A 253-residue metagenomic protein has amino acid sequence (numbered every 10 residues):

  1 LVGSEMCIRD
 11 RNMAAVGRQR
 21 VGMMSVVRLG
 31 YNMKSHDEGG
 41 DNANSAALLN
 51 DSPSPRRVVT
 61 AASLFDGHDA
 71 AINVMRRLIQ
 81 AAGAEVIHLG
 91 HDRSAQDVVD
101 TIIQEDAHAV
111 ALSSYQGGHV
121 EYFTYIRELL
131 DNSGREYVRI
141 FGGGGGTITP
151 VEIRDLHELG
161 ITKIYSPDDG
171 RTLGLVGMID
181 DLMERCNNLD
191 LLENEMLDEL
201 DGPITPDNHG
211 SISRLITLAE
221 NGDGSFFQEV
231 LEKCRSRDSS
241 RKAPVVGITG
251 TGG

Functional and structural regions predicted by a protein language model:
L1-I8: Short, small-residue-biased leader/transition segments that mark boundaries at the very start of proteins
N12-D51: Intrinsic disorder at enzyme termini
G22, N44-S45, L175-V245: Extreme N-terminal, non-catalytic leader segments that precede Walker-type/kinase nucleotide-binding cores
A43-G67, A81: A short, flexible N-terminal coil/short beta segment enriched in small residues
P53-P55, Y137, A243: Phosphate-coordination loops involved in phosphoryl transfer and adenosine-cofactor binding
F65, I72-G177: Cofactor-cradling patches in redox/metallo enzymes
V246-G253: Glycine-rich phosphate-binding P-loop
